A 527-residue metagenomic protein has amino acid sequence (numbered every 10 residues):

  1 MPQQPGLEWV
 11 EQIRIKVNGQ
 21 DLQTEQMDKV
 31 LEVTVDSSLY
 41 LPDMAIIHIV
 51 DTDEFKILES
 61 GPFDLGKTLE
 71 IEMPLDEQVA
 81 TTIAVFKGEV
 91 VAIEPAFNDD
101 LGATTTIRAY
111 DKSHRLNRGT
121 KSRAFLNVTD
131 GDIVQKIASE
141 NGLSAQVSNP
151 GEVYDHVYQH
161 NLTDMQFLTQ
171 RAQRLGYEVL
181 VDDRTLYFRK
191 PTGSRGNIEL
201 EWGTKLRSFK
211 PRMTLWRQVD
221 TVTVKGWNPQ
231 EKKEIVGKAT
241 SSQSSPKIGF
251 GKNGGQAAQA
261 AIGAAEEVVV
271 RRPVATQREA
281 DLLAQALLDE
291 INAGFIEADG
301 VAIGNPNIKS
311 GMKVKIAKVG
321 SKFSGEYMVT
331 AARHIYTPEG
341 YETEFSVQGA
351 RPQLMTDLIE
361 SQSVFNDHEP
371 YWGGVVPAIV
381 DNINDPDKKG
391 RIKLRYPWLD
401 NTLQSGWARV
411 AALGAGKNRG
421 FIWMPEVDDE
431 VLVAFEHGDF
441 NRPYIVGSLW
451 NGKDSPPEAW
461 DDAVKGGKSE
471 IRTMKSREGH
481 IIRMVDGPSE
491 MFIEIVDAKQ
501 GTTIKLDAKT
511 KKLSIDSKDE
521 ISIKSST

Functional and structural regions predicted by a protein language model:
M1-Q3, F97, T104-S113, V147-W216 (+1 more regions): Short beta-strand-centered interaction patches in the first periplasmic/extracellular domains of large envelope
M1-T68, Y110-H114, K210, F250-P352 (+2 more regions): Juxtamembrane "anchor/assembly" segments of surface/extracellular structural proteins
L7, I46-I49, A109, R118-Q146 (+3 more regions): Amphipathic, non-transmembrane alpha-helical segments in extracytoplasmic/periplasmic proteins
Q23-Q26, N117-A124, Q166-R174, D182-F250 (+7 more regions): Surface-exposed, non-catalytic interaction/assembly patches
K56-S144, V157: Surface-exposed cap/loop segments at beta↔alpha junctions
D76-E89, S321-T330, G438-S448: Short, Lys/Arg- and Gly-enriched loop/turn segments at beta-strand edges
K112, N127-Q146, P273-L282, D289 (+2 more regions): Glycine-rich, acidic and aromatic/proline-enriched surface loops and short helix-turn segments that act as binding
P338, E344, M355-S526: Hydrophobic packing positions characteristic of elongated beta-solenoid/beta-helix-type spike/fiber shafts
